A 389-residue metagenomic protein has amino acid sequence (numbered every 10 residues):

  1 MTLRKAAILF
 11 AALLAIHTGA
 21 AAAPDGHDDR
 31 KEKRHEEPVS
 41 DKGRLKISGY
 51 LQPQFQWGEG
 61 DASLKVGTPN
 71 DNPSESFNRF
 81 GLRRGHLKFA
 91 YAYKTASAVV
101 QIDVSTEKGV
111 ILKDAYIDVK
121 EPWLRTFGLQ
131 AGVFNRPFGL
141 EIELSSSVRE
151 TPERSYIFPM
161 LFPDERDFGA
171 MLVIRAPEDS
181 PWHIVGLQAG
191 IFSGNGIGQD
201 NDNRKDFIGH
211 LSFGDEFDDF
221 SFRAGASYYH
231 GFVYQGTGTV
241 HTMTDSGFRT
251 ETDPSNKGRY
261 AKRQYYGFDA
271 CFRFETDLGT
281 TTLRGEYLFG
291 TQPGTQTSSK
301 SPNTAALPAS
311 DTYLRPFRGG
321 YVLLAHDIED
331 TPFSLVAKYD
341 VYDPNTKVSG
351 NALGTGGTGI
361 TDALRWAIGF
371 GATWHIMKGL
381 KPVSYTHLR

Functional and structural regions predicted by a protein language model:
M1-K31: Cleavable N-terminal export/targeting peptides
M1-L3, V185, T386: N-terminal start-of-domain structural block
I8-L9, K46, T282: Hydrophobic alpha-helical segments
I16-H17, A96, S298: Hydrophobic alpha-helical membrane context
T18, A22, K46-S48, H387: Extended hydrophobic/Leu-rich segments
G26-H27, G60, P73-S74, Y116-V119 (+3 more regions): Outer-membrane beta-barrel pore domains
R34-L64, N72-G196, N201-I208, S212-D219 (+2 more regions): Outer membrane beta-barrel
